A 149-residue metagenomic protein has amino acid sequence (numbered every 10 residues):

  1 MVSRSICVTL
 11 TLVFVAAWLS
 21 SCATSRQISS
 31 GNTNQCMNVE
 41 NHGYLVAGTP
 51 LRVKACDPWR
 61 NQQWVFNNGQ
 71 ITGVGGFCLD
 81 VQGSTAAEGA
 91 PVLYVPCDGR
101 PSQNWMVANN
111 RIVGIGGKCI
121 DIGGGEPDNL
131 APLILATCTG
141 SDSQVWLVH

Functional and structural regions predicted by a protein language model:
M1, W18-S21: Intrinsic low-complexity, intrinsically disordered segments enriched in polar/basic residues
M1-T9: Bacterial N-terminal signal peptides that target proteins for export
T9-W18: Bacterial N-terminal signal peptides
C22-H149: Lectin-like carbohydrate-binding module/patch detector with strong preference for beta-trefoil
